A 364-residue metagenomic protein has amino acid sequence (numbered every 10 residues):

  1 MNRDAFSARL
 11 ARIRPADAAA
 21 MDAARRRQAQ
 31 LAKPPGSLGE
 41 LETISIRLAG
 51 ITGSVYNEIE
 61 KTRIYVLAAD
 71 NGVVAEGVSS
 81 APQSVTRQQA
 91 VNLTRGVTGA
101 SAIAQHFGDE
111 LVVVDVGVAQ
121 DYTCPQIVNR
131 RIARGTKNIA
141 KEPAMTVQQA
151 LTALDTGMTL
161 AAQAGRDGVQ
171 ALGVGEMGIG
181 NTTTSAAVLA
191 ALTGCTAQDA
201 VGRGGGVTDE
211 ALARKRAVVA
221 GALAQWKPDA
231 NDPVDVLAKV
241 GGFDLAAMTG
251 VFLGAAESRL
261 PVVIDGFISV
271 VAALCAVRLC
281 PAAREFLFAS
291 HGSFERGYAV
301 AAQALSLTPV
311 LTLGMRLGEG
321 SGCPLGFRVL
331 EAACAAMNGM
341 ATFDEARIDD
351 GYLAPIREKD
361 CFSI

Functional and structural regions predicted by a protein language model:
M1-I364: N-terminal loops that bind phosphate or other acidic moieties and the adjacent beta-alpha structural core
